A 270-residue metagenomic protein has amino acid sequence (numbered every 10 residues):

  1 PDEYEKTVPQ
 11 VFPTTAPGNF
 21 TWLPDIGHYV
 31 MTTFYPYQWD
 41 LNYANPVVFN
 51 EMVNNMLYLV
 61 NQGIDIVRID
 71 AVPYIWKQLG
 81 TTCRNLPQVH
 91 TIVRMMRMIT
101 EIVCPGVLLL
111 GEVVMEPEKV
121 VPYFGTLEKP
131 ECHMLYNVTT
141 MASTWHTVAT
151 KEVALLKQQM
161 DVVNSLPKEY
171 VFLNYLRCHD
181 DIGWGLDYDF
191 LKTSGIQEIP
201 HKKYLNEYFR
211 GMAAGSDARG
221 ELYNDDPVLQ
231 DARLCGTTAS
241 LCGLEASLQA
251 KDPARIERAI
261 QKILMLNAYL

Functional and structural regions predicted by a protein language model:
P1-L270: Active-site and adjacent substrate-binding regions of carbohydrate-active enzymes
